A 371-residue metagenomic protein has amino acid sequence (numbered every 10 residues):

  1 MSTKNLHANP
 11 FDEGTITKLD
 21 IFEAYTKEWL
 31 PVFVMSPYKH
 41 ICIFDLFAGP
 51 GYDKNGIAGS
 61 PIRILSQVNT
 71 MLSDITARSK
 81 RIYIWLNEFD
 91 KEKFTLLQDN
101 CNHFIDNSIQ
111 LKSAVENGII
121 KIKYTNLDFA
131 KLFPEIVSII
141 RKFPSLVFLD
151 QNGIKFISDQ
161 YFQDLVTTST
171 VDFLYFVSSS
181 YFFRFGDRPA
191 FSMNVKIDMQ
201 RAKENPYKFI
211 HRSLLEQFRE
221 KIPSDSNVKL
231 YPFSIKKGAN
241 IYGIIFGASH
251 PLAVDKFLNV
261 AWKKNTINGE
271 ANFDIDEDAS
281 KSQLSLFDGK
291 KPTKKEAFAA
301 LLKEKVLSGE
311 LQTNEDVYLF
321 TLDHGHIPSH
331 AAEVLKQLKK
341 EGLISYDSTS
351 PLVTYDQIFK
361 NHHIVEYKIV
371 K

Functional and structural regions predicted by a protein language model:
M1-E23, K27-N314, L322-K371: Class I S-adenosyl-L-methionine-dependent methyltransferase catalytic core
